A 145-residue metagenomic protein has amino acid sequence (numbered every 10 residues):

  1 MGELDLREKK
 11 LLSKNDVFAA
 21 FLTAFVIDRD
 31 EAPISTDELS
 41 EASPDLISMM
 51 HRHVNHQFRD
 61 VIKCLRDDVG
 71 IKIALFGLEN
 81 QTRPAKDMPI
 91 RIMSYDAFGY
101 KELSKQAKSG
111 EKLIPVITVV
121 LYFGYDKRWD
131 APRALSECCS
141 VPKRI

Functional and structural regions predicted by a protein language model:
M1-I145: Accessory alpha/beta interaction modules
